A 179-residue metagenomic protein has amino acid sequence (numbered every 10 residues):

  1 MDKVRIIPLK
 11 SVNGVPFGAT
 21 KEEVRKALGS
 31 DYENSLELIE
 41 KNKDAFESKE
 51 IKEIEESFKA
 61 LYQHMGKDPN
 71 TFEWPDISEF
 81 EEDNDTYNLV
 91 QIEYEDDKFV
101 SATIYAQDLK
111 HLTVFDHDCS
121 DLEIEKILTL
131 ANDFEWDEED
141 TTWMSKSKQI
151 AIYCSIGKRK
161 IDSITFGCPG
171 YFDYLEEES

Functional and structural regions predicted by a protein language model:
M1-S179: Short helix/turn-capping signatures at newly exposed starts of structured segments
